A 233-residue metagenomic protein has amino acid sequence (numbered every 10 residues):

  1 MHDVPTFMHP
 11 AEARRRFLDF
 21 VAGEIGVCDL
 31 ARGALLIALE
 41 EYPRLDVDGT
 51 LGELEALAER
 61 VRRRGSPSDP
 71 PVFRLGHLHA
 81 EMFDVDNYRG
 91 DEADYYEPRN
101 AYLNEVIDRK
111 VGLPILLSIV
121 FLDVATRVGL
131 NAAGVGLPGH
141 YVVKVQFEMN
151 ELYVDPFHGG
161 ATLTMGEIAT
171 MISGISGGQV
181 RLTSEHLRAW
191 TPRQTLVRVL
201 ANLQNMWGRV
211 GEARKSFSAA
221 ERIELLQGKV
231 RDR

Functional and structural regions predicted by a protein language model:
M1-R233: A structural boundary/capping signal
